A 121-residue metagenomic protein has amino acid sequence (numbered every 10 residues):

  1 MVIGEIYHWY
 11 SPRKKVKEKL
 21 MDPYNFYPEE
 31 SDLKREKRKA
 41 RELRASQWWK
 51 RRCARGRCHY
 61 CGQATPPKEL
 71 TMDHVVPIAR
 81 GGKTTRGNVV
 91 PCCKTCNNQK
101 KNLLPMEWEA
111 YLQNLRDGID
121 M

Functional and structural regions predicted by a protein language model:
M1, Y7-H8: N-terminal accessory interaction module
I6, K14-K15: Polybasic, lysine-rich low-complexity intrinsically disordered segments
V16-Y60: Short, charged surface segments at domain edges that flank catalytic/cofactor-binding sites
R52-C53, P67, T84-N88: Flanking scaffold residues of small Cys/His-coordinated metal-binding clusters
H59-G62, T95: Short, cysteine/histidine-rich loop/knuckle motifs that typically chelate Zn2+
P67-K68, Q99-L103: Short, non-ligating residues that shape and space the ligands of small metal-coordination modules and catalytic
T71-P77: Histidine-centered catalytic micro-motifs used for acid/base chemistry in nuclease and nucleotide-processing active
R80-Q99: Short beta-strand-alpha-helix junction that forms the catalytic/metal-binding core of metal-dependent nuclease domains
